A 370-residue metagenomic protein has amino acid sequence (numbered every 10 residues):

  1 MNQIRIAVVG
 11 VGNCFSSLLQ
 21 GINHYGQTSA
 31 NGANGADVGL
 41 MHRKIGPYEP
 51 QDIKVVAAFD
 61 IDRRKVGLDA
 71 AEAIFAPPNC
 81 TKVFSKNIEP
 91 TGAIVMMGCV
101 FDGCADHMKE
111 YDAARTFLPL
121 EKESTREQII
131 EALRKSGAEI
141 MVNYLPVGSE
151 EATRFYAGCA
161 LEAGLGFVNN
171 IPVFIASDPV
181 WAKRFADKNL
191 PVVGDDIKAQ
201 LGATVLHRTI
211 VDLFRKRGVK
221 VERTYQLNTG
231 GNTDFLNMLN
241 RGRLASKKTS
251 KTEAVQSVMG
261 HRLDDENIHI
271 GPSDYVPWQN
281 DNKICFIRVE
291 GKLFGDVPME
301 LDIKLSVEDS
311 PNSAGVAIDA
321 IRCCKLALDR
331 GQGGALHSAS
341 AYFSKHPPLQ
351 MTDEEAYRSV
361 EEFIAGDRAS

Functional and structural regions predicted by a protein language model:
M1-Y156, R241-K248, C285, F294: N-terminal glycine-/serine-/threonine-rich beta1-alpha1-beta2 phosphate-ribose binding loop of Rossmann-like
V9, Q51, R63-K65, A73-C80 (+2 more regions): Active-site-lining helix/loop region of Rossmann-like oxidoreductase modules
V9, Y144, N170-I171, D195: Structural motif
C14-I22, V180, R184, T209: Alpha-helical scaffold elements adjacent to nucleotide-binding pockets in ATP/GTP-utilizing enzyme cores
V55, I140, F185, V192-V193 (+1 more regions): Catalytic cores and adjacent flexible loops of soluble metabolic enzymes that perform enolate/carbanion chemistry on
P146-E162, N170-P191: Rossmann-fold NAD(P)-binding glycine/threonine-rich loop
F167, P191-V192, V221: Hydrophobic beta-strand scaffold residues
P311-S370: NAD(P)-dependent Rossmann-like dehydrogenase/reductase catalytic/cofactor-binding core
